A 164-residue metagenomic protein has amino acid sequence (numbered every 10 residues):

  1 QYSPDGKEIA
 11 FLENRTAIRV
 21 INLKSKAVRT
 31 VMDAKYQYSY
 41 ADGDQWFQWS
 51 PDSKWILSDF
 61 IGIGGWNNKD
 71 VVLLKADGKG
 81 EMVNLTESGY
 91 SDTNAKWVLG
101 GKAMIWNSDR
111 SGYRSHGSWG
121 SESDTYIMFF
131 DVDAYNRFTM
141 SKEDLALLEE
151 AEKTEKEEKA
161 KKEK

Functional and structural regions predicted by a protein language model:
P4-S25, D33-D42, K54, D59-V72 (+4 more regions): A flexible loop/linker signature enriched in serine peptidases of the S9 family
